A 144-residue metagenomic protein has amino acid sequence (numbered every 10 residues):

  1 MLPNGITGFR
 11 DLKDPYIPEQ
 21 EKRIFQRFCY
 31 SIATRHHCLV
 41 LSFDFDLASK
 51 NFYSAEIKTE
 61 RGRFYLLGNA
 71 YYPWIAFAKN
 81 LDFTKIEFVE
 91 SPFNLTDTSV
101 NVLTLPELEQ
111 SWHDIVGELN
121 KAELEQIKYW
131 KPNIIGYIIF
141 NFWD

Functional and structural regions predicted by a protein language model:
M1-Q110: Extended, charge-biased low-complexity segments that typically form long amphipathic alpha-helices/coiled-coils
P106-D144: Acidic, proline/glycine-rich low-complexity IDRs
